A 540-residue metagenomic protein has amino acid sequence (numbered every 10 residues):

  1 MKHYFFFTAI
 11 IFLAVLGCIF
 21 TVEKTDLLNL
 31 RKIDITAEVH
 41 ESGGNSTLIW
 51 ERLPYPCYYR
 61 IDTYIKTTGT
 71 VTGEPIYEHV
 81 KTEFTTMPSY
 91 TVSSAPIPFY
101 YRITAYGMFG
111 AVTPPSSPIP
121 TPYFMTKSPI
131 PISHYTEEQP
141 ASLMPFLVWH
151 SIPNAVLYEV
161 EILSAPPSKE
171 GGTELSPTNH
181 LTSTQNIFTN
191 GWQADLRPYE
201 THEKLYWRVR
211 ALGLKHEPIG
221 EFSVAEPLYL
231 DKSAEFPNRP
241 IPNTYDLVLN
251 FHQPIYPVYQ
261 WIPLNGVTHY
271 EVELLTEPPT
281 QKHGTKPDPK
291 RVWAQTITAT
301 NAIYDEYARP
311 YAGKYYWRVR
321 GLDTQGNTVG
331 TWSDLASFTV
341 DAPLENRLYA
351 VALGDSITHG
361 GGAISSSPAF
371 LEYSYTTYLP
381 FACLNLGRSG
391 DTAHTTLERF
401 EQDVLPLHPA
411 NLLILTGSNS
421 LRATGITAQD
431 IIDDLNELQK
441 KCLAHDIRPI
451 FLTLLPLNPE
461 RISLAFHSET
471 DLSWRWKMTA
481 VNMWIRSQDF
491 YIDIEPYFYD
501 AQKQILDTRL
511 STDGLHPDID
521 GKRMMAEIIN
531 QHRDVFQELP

Functional and structural regions predicted by a protein language model:
V22-Y55, A111-P153, V224-N265, W332-N346: Pro/Thr/Ser/Gly-rich low-complexity, intrinsically disordered linker/stalk tracts
R60-I97, E161-T201, L274-P310: Recognizes extended acidic, P/S/T-rich segments that occur within or adjacent to Ig-like beta-sandwich modules
V92-A111, P198-H216, R309-Q325: Beta-strand-rich modules
N327-S389, R399-H408: Serine-esterase "nucleophile elbow" of acetyl-processing enzymes
S356-T358, N385-D391, L413-R422, L443: Cell-envelope and extracellular/periplasmic
G362-E372, T376-Y378, A393-D434, L455-P459: Oxyanion-hole/transition-state-stabilizing segment in secreted/luminal serine hydrolases and related acyltransferases
L415-S420, K440-M478: Active-site segments of SGNH/GDSL-like serine hydrolases that catalyze O-acetyl group transfer/hydrolysis on lipids
N458-P540: Catalytic His-Asp segment of secreted/periplasmic serine-dependent ester chemistry enzymes
